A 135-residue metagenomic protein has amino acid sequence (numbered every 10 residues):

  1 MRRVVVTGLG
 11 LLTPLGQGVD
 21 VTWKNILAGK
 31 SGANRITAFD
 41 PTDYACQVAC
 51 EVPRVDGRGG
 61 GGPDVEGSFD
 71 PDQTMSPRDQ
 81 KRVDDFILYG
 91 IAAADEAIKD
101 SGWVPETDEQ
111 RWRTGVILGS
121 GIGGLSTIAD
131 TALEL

Functional and structural regions predicted by a protein language model:
M1-L135: Conserved "HGTGT" condensation-loop signature of ketosynthase/thiolase-family condensing enzymes that catalyze
